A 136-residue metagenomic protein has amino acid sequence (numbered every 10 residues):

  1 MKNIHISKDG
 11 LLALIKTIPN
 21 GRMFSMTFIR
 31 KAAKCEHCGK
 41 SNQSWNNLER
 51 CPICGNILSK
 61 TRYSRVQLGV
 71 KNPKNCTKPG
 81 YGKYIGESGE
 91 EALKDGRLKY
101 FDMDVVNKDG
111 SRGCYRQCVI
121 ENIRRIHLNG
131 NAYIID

Functional and structural regions predicted by a protein language model:
K2-F24: Phosphate-interacting basic helix/loop segments used at nucleotide- and nucleic-acid interfaces
F24-F28, Y100: Short conserved beta-strand and strand-loop elements enriched in small hydrophobics with frequent Asp/Gly
A32, L48: Residues immediately within or flanking Cys/His clusters that coordinate Zn2+ in small zinc-binding modules
C35-C38, C51-C54: Short cysteine-rich clusters marking metal-coordination/redox-active sites
G39-Q43, L58-K60: Cys/His-rich microdomains that often coordinate metals
W45-N46, Q67-C76, V119-R125: A short, sequence-level motif marking secondary-structure junctions
C51-P52, T61-S111: Short, conserved turn/kink motifs that form compact alpha/beta structural patches or helix kinks used as
D95-D136: Short, compact, well-ordered microdomains
